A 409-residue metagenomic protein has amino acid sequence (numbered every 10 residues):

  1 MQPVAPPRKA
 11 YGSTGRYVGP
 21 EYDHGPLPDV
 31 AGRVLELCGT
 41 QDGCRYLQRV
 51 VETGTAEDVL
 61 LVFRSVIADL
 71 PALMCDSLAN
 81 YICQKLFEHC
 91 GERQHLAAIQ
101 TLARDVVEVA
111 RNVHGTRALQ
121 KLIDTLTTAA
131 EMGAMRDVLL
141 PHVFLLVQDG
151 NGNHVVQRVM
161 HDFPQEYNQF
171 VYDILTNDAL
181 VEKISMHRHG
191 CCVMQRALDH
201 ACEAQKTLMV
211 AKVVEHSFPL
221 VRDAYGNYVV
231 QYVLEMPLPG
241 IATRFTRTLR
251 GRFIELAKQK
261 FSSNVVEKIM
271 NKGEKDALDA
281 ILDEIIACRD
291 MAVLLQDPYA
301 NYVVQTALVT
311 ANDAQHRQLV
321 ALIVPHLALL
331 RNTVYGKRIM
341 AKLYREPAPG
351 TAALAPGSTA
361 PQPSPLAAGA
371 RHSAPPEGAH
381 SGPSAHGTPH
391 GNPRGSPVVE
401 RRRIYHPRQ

Functional and structural regions predicted by a protein language model:
M1-Q409: Eukaryotic gene-expression regulator signature that favors modular helical reader/repeat domains and their
